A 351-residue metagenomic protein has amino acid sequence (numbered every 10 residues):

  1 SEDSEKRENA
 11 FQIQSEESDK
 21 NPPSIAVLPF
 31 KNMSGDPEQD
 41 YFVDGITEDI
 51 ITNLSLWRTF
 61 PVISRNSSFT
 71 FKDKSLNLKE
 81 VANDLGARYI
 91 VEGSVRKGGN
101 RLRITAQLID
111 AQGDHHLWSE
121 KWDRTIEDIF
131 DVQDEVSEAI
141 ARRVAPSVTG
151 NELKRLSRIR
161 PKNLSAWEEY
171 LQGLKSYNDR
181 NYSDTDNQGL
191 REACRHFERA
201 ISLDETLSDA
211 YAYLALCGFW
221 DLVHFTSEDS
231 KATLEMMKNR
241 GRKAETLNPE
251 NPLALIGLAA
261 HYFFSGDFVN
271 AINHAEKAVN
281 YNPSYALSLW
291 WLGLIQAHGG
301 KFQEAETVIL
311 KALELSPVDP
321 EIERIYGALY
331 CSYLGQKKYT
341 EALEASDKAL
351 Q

Functional and structural regions predicted by a protein language model:
S1-Q14, D36, I46-E192: Catalytic-center loop of serine/cysteine hydrolases
Q14-D44: A structural "domain/chain start" motif
N187-R195, H224-K243, F264-K277, G299-K311 (+1 more regions): Structural signature of tandem alpha-helical TPR/SEL1-like repeats, specifically the intra-repeat loop/turn
L203, L247, Y281, L315-V318 (+1 more regions): Structural marker of alpha-solenoid helical repeat scaffolds
L207, N251, Y285, D319-I322: Residue-level recognition of tetratricopeptide repeat
A210, A254, S288, I322-I325: TPR alpha-solenoid repeat register
